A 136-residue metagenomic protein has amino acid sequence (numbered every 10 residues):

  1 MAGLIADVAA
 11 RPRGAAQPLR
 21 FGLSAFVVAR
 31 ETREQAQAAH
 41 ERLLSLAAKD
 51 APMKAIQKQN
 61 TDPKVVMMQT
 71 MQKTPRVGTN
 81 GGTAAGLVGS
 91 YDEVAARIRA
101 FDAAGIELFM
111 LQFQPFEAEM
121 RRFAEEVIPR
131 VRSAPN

Functional and structural regions predicted by a protein language model:
M1-A103, A134-N136: An alpha-helical appendage that flanks or caps ligand/catalytic pockets
Q114-A118: A short, acidic, flexible beta-alpha connecting loop/helix-capping segment that sits on the rim of active
F123-A124: Distinct, well-ordered alpha-helical segments
